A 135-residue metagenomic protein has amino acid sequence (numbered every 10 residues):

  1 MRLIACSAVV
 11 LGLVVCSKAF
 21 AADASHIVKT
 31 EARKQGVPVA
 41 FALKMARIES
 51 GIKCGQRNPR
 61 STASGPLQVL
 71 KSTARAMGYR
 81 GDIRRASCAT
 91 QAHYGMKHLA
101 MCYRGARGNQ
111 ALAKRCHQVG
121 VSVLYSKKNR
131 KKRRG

Functional and structural regions predicted by a protein language model:
M1-A5: Positively charged n-region of N-terminal signal peptides that target proteins for export
S7-V9, A19: Cleavable N-terminal signal peptides
V9-L11, P59: Generic marker of residues within folded, mature protein domains
V14-K18: N-terminal signal peptide c-region/cleavage motif recognized by signal peptidases
F20-G135: Catalytic glycan-binding domains that act on GlcNAc-containing polysaccharides
